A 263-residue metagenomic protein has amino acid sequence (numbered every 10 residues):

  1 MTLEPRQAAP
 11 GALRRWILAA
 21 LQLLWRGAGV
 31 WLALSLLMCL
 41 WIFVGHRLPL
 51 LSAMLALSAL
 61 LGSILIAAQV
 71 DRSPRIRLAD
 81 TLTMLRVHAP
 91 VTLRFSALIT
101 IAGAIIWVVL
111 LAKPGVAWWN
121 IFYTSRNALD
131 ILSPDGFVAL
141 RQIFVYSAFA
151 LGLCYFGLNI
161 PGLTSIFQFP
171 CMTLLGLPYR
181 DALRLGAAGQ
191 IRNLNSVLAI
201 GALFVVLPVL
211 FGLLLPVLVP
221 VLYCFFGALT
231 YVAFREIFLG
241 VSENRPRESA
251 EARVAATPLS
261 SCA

Functional and structural regions predicted by a protein language model:
M1-A263: Hydrophobic alpha-helical membrane segments
